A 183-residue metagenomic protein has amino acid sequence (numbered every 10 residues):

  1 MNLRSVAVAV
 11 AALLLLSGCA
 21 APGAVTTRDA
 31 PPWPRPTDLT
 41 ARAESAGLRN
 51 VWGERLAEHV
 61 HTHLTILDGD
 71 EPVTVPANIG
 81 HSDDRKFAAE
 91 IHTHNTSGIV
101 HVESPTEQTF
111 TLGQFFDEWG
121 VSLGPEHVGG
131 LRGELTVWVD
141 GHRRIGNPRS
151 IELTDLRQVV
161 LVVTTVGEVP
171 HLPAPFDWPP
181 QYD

Functional and structural regions predicted by a protein language model:
M1-A7: Bacterial N-terminal signal peptides that target proteins for export
L15-G18: C-terminal motif of bacterial Sec signal peptides marking the signal peptidase cleavage site
A20-D183: Ubiquitin-like/PB1-type beta-grasp interaction modules and other compact soluble beta-rich domains
